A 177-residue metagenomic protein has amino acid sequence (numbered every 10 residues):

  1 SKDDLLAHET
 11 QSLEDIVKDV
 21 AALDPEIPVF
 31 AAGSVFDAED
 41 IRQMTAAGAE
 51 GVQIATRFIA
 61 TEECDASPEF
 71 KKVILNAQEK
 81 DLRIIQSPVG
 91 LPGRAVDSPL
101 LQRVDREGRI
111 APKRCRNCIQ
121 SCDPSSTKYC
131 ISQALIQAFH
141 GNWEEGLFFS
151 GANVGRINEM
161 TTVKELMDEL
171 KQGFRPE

Functional and structural regions predicted by a protein language model:
S1-F30, F36-E177: Conserved active-site-proximal phosphate/metal-binding subdomains
